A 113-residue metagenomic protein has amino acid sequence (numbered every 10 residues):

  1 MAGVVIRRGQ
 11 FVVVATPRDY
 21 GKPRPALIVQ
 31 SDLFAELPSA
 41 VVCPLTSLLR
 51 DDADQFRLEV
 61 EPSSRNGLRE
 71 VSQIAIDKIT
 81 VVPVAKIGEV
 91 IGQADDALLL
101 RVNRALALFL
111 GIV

Functional and structural regions predicted by a protein language model:
M1-V113: Conserved functional hotspots at enzyme active or ligand-binding sites that engage polyanionic ligands
